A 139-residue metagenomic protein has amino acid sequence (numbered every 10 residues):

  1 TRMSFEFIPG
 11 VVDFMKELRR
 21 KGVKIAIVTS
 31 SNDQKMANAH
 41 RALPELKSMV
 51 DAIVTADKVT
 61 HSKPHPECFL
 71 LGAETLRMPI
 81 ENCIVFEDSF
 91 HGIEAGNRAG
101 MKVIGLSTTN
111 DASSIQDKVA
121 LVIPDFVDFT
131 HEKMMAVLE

Functional and structural regions predicted by a protein language model:
T1-I27: Short, acidic loop-to-helix structural element flanking the phosphoryl-transfer center in phosphate-processing enzymes
V12, K16, N32-E139: Asp-based, Mg2+/Mn2+-dependent phosphohydrolase catalytic module
